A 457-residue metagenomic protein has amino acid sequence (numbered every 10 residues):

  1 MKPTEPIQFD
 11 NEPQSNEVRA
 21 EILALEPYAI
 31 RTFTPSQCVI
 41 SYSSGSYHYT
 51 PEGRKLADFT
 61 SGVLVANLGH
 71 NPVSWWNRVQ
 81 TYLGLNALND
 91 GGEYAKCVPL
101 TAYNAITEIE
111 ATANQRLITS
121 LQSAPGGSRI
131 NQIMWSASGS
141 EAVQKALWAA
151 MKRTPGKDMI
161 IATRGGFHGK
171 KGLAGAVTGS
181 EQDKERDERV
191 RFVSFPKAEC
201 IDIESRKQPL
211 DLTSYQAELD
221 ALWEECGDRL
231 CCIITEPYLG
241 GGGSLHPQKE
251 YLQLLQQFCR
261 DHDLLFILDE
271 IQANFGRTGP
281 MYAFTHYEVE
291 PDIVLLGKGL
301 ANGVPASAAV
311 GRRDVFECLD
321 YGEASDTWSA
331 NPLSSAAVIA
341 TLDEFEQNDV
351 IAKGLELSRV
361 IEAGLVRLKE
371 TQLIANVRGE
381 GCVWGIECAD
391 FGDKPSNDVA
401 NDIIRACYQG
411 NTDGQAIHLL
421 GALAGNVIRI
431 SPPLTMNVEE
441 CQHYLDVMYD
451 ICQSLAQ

Functional and structural regions predicted by a protein language model:
K2-Q457: Conserved N-terminal phosphate-binding loop of PLP-dependent enzymes in the Aspartate aminotransferase
